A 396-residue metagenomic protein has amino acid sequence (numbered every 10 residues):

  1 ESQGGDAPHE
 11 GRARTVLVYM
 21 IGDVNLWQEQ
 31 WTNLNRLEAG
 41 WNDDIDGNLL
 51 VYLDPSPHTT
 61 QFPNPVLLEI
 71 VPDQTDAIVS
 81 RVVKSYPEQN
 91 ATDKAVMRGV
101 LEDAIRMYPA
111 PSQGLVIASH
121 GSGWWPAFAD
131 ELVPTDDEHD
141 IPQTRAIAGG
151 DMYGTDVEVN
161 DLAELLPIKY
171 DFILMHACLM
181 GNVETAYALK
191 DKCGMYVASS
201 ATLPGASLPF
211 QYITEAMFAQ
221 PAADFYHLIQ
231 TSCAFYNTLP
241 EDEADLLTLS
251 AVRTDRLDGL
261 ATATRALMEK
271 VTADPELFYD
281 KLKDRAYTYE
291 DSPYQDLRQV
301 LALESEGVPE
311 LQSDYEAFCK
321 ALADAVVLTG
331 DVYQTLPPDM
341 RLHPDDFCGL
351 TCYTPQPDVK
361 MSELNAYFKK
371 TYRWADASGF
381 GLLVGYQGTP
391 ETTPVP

Functional and structural regions predicted by a protein language model:
S2-P111: N-terminal extension/subdomain marker
T15-M20, N48-L53, Q113-I117, D171-M175 (+2 more regions): Structural recognition of the beta-strand scaffold that forms the well-ordered cores of secreted hydrolase catalytic
I21-D23, S56, H120, T254 (+1 more regions): Generic structural motif
D23-L26, S119-W125, L174, C178-N182: Gly/Ser/Thr-rich loops at beta-strand to alpha-helix junctions that form or flank small-molecule/cofactor-binding
D54-K84, S112, V116-M152: Surface-exposed loop and adjacent secondary-structure segments within mature catalytic domains
R106, D130-V133, D137-P396: Terminal, contiguous helix-loop blocks that mediate binding/assembly
